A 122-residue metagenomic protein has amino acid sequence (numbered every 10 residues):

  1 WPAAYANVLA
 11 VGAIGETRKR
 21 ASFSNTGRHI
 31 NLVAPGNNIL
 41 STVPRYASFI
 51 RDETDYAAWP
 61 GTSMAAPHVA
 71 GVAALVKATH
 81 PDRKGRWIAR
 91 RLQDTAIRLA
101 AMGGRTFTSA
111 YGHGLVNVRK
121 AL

Functional and structural regions predicted by a protein language model:
A4, N25, D94: Phosphate-coordinating loops and pocket residues in cytosolic domains that bind phosphorylated ligands
Y5-A10, R28-I30, G36: Glycine-enriched alpha-helix->loop->beta-strand junction motifs that scaffold or abut catalytic
L9, I30, A74, R90-D94 (+1 more regions): Generic alpha-helical structural context detector
I14: Carbohydrate-associated surface elements
S22, G36-Y111, L115: Hydrolase catalytic cores
G114-L122: A recurrent domain-boundary module in secreted/ectodomain proteins
